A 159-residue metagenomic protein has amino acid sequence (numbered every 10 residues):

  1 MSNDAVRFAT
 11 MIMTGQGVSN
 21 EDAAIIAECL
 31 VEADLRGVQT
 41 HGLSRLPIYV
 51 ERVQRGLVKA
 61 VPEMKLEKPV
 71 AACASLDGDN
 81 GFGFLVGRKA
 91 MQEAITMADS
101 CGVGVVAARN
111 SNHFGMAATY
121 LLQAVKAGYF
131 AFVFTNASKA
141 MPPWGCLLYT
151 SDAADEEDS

Functional and structural regions predicted by a protein language model:
M1-Q16: Generic N-terminal amphipathic, Lys/Arg-enriched alpha-helix
T14-G17, L35-Q39: N-terminal and secondary-structure boundary signal
N20-V31: Short, well-structured alpha-helical segments
C29, R36-T40, E67, A71-S75 (+1 more regions): Charged, flexible cofactor/metal-binding loops and thiol motifs
V31, F84-L85, A90-R109, L121 (+1 more regions): Alpha/propeptide regions of enzymes that mature by internal proteolysis
R45-E93: Active-site cofactor/substrate anionic-group-binding motifs, chiefly glycine- and Lys/Arg-rich phosphate-binding loops
V103-S151: Glycine-rich anion/phosphate-binding loop at the beta-strand->alpha-helix junction
Y149-S159: Single conserved hydrophobic/aromatic residue that forms the stacking wall/gate of nucleotide- or nucleobase-binding
